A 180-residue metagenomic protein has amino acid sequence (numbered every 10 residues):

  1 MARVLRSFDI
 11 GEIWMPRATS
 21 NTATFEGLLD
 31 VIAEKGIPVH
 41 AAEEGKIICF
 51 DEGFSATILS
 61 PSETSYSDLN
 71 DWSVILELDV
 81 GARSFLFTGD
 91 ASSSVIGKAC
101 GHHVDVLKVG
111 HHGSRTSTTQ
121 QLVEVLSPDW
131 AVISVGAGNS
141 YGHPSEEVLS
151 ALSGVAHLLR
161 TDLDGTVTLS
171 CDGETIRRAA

Functional and structural regions predicted by a protein language model:
M1-A180: Non-globular, low-confidence helical/coil segments that flank catalytic cores
